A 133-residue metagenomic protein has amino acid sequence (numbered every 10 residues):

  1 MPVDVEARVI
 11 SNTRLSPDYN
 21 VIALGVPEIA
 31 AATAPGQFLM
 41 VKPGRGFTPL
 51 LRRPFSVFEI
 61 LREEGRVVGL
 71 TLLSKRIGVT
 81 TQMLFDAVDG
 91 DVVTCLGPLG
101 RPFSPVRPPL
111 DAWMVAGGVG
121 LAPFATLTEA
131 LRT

Functional and structural regions predicted by a protein language model:
P2-D89: Ferredoxin-reductase
V79-T133: FNR/FR-type flavoprotein reductase catalytic core
